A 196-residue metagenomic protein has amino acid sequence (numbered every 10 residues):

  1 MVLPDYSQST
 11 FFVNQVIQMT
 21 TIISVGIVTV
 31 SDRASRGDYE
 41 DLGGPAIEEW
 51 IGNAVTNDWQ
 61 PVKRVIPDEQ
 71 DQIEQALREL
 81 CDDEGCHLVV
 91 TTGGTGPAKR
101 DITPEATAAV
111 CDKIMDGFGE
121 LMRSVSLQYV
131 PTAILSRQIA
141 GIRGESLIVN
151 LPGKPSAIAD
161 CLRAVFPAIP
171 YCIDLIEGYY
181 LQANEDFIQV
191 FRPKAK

Functional and structural regions predicted by a protein language model:
V2-K196: Non-catalytic beta/alpha edge segments that cap or flank active sites
